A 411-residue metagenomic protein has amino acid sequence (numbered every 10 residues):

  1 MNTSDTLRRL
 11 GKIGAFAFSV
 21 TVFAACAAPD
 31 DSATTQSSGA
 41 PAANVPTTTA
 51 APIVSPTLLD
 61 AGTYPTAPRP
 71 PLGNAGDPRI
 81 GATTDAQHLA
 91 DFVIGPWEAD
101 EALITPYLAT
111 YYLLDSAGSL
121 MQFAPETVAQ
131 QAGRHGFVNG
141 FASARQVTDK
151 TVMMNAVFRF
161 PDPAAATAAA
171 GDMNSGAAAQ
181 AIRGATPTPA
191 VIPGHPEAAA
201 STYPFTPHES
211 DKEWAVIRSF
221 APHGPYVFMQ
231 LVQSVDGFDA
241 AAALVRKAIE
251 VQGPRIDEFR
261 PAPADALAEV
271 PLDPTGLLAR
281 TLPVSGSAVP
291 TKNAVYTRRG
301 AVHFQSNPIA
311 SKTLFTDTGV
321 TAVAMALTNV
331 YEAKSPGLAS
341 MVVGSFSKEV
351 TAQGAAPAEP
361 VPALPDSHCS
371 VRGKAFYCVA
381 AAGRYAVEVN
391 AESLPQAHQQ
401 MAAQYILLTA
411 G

Functional and structural regions predicted by a protein language model:
N2-G14: Bacterial N-terminal signal peptides that target proteins for export
V22-A25: C-terminal motif of bacterial Sec signal peptides marking the signal peptidase cleavage site
A27-Q146, I249-V323, A352-A356, Q399-G411: N-terminal "mature-domain start" segment
Y111-H135, K150, P163-R218, K334-C378 (+1 more regions): Short Gly/Thr-rich strand-loop-strand
G140-R145, A215-A221, T313-V320, H368-C369 (+1 more regions): Short, surface-exposed beta-strand/loop micro-motifs that present aromatic residues
M153-V157, P225-S234, R384-E392: Short, well-ordered beta-strand elements
S219-K247, Q252, F259: Contiguous mid-protein beta-loop-alpha structural module that forms a pocket-lining wall or clamp of enzyme active
T318-A326, S340-F346, C369, G373-G411: A cross-kingdom marker for long, charged
